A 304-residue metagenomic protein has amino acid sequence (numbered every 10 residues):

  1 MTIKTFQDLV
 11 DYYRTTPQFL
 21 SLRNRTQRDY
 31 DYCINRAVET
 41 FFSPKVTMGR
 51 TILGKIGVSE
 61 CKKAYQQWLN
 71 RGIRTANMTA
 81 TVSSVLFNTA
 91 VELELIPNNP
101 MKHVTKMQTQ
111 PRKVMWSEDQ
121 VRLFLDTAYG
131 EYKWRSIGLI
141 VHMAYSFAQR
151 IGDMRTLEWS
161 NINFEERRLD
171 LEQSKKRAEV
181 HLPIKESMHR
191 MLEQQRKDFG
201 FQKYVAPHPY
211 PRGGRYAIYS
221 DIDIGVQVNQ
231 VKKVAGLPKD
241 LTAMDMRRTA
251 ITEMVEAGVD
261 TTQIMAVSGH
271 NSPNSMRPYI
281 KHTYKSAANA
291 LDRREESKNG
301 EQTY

Functional and structural regions predicted by a protein language model:
D11-R25, Y32-R112, D126-A128: N-terminal core-binding DNA-recognition domain of tyrosine recombinases/integrases
G54, I96-N98, Q108-D126, K176-E186 (+1 more regions): DNA breakage-rejoining catalytic core of tyrosine-based enzymes
I73, D126-I137, F147, L182 (+2 more regions): Short, basic (Lys/Arg/His-rich) helix/loop patches that form interaction surfaces in the mid-to-C-terminal regions
N77-T79, E92, I96, K102-I151 (+2 more regions): Basic, Lys/Arg- and aromatic-enriched nucleic-acid-binding interface segment
M115, Q173-R177, S268-R293: Catalytic-site neighborhood detector that most strongly recognizes the C-terminal catalytic loop/helix of tyrosine
N161-R168, V259-P278: Short, polar N-cap/turn motifs at the start of nucleic acid-interacting alpha helices
S174-Q194, Q202-N229: C-terminal catalytic core of Y-nucleophile DNA break-rejoin enzymes
D198, H208-G214, R293-Y304: C-terminal secondary-structure termini that scaffold catalytic or DNA-interacting sites
